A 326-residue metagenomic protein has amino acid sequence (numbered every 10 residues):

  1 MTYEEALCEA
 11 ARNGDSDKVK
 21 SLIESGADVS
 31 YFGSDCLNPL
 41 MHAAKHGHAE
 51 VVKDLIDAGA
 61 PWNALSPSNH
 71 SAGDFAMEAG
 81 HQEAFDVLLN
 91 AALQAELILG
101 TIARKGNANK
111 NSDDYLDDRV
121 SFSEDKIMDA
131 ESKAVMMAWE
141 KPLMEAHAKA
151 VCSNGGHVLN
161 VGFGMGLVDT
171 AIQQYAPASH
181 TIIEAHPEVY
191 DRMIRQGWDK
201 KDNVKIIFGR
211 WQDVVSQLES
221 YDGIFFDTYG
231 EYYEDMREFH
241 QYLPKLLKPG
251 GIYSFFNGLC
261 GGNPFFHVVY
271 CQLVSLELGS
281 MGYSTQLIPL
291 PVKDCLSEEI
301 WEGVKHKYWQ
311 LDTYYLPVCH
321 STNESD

Functional and structural regions predicted by a protein language model:
K18, E50-V51, E83-A84: Conserved ankyrin/ankyrin-like repeat signature
E234-H320: C-terminal substrate-binding/active-site "lid" region of AdoMet-derived donor-dependent transferases
